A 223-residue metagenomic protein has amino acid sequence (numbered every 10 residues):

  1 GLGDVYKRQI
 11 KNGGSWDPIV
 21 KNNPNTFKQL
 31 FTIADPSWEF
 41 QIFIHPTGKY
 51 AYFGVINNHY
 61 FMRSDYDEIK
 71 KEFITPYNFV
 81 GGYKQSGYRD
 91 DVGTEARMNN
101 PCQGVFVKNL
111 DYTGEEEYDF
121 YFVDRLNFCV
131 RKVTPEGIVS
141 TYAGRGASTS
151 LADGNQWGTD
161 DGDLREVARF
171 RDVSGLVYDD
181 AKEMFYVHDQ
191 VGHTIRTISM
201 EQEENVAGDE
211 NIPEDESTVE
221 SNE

Functional and structural regions predicted by a protein language model:
G1-Y6: Short, small-residue-biased leader/transition segments that mark boundaries at the very start of proteins
I10-D17, S64-K71, S199-E204: Short loop/turn segments immediately following beta-strands, especially the blade-tip and inter-blade linker loops
K11-W38, E72-C102, I138-S174: Gly/Pro-rich loop segments of beta-rich domains
H45-T47, V107, D179: Structural WD40 beta-propeller signal
Y50-F53, D119-F122, M184-V187: Conserved beta-propeller blade signature
I56-N57, Y66, R125-L126, Q190: Short loop/turn segments immediately following the C-termini of beta-strands
D172-G208: Blade-level signature of beta-propeller repeat domains, shared across WD40, Kelch, NHL, RCC1 and BNR/Asp-box propellers
